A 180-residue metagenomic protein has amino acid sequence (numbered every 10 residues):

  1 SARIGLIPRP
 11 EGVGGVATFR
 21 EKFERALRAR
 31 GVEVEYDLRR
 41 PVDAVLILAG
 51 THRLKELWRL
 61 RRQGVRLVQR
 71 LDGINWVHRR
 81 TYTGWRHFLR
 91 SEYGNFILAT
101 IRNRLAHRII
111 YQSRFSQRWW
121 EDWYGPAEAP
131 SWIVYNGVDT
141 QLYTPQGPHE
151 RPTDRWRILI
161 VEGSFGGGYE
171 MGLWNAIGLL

Functional and structural regions predicted by a protein language model:
S1-A44: N-terminal pre-catalytic "stem/leader" segment of glycosyltransferase-like enzymes
A44-L46, L60-R80, W85-F88, I110: Active-site proximal beta-strand in glycosyltransferases
A49, S113-R114: Helix N-cap/beta->alpha junction signal
F88-I109, R118: Membrane-proximal helix-turn-helix segments that form the acceptor-binding/catalytic region of lipid-linked
F115, V134-G137: Carbohydrate-associated surface elements
E121, G137-D154, Y169: Acidic anion/phosphate-binding donor-loop and adjacent secondary structure in glycosyltransferase catalytic cores
H149-L180: Conserved donor-binding/catalytic core segment of Leloir-type glycosyltransferases
